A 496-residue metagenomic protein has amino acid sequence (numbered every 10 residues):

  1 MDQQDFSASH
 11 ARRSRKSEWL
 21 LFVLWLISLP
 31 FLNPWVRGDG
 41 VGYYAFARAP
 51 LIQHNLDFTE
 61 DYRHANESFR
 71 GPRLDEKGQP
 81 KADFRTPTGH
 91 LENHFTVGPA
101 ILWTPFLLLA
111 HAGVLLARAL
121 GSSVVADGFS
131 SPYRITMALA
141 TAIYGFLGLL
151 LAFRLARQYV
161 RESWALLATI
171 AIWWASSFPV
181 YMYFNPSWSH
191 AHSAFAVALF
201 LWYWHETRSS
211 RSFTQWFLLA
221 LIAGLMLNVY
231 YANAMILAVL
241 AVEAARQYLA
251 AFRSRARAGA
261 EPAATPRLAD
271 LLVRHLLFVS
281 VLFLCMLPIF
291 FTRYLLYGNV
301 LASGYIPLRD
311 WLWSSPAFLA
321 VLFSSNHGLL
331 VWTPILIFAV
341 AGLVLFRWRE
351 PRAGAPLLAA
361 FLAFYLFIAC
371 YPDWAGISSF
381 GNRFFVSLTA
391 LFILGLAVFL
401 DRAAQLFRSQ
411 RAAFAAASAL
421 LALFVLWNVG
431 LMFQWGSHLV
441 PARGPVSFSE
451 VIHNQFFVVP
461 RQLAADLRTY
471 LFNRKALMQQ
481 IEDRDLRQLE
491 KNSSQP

Functional and structural regions predicted by a protein language model:
M1-W35, M137, L147, R157 (+4 more regions): Start-transfer (signal-anchor) and selected internal transmembrane alpha helices of multi-pass inner/ER membrane
Q3-F6, M235-F283, V340-E350, L394: Perimembrane helix-loop-helix junctions
S14-L21, L115-D127, L147-S176, F195 (+2 more regions): Transmembrane-helix signature of polytopic, membrane-embedded enzymes that assemble or transfer cell-envelope glycans
K16-F22, L166, V279-F283, L287 (+2 more regions): Signature aromatic-anchored transmembrane alpha helix within multi-pass, membrane-resident enzymes that catalyze glycan
W25-I27, A47, A168-I170, T214-Y230 (+2 more regions): Membrane-interface alpha helices of multi-pass inner-membrane proteins
F106, D127-S131, I135-V160, L199-Y203: Transmembrane-helix motifs of polytopic, lipid-linked glycan transferases
A171, H192-A223, V239-E243, L391-G395: Specific aromatic-rich, kink-prone transmembrane helix
A241-A245, A251-R255, V331-L358, I393-A404 (+1 more regions): Hydrophobic, aromatic-rich transmembrane alpha-helices and their immediate juxtamembrane boundary segments
